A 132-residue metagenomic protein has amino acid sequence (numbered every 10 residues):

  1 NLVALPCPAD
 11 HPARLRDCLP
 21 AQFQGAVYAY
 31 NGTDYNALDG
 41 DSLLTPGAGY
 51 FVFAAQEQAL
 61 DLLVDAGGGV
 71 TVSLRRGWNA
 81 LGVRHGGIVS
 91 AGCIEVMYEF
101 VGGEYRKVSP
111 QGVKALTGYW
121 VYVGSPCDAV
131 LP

Functional and structural regions predicted by a protein language model:
N1-P132: N-terminal exported-region signature
